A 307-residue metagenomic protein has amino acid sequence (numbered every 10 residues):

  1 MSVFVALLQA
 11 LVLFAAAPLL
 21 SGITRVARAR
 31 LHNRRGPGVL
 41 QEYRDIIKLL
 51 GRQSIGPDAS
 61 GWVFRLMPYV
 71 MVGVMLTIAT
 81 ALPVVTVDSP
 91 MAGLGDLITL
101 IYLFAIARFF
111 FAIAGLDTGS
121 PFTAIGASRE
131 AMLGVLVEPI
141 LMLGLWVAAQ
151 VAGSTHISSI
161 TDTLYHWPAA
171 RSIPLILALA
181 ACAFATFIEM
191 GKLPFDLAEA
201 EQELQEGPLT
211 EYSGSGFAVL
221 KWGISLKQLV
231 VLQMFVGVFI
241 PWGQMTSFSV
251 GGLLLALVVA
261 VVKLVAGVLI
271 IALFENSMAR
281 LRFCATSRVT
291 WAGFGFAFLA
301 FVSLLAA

Functional and structural regions predicted by a protein language model:
A6-A16, A92-A105, W167-I188, L255-A256: Alpha-helical transmembrane segments
N33-L50, P194-F217: Juxtamembrane inter-helical linkers in multi-pass membrane proteins
D45-F64, S120-I125, P208, Y212-G216: Cytosolic juxtamembrane amphipathic/interface segments immediately preceding and feeding into a transmembrane helix
S54-P57, L76-A92, F111-S120, S154-T155 (+1 more regions): Transmembrane alpha-helix boundary signature
T80, T99-A114, V135-V151: Mid-bilayer segments of alpha-helical transmembrane spans in multi-pass integral membrane proteins that mediate
G93, V147-L175: Juxtamembrane/interfacial segments at transmembrane-helix boundaries in multi-pass membrane proteins
I270-A297: Interfacial loop-to-transmembrane junctions
L299-A307: Juxtamembrane boundary at the C-terminal end of a transmembrane helix
